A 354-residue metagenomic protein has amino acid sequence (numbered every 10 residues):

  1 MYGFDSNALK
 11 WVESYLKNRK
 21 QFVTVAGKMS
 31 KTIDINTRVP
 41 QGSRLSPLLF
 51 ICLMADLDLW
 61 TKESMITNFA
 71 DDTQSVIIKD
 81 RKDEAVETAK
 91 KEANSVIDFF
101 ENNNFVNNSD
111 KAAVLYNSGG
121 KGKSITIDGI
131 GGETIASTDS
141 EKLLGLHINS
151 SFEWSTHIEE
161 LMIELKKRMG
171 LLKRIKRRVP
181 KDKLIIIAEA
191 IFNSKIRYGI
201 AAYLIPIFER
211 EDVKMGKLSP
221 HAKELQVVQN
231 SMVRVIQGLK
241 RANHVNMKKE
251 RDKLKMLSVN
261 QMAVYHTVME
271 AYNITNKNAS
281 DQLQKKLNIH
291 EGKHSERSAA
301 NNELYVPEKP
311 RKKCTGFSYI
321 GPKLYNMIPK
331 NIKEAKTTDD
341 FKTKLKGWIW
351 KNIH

Functional and structural regions predicted by a protein language model:
M1-V39, I77: Conserved pre-catalytic core of RNA-dependent polymerases
M1-Y2, Q74-D98: Catalytic palm subdomain of template-directed nucleic-acid polymerases, centered on the conserved carboxylate motif
M29, K91, V106-D139: Short, conserved micro-motifs composed of acidic
G42, S46: Short, conserved phosphate/pyrophosphate- and ester-handling motifs at nucleotide-, phospho-/glycolipid
P47-V76: Active-site palm subdomain of RNA-directed nucleic acid polymerases
L49-L53, T88-E92, R168, V228: Hydrophobic alpha-helical membrane-association signature
F69-A70, I77, E101-K121, L144-Q282: Non-catalytic, peripheral interaction segments enriched in hydrophobic/basic residues
K217-H354: Short linear motifs embedded in intrinsically disordered, charge-biased segments
